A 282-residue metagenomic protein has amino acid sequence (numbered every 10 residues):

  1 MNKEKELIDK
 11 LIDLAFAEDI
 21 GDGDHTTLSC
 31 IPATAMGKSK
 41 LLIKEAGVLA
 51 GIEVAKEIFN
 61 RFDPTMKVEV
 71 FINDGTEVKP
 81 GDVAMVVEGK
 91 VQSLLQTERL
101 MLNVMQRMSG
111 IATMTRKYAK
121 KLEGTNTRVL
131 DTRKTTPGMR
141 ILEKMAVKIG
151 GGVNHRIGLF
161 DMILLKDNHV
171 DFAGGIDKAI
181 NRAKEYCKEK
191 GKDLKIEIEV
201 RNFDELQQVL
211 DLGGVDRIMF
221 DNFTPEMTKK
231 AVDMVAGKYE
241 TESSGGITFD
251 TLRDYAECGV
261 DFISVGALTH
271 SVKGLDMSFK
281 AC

Functional and structural regions predicted by a protein language model:
M1-L212, R217, E226-M234, Y239-E240 (+2 more regions): Acidic/glycine-rich phosphate/pyrophosphate-binding loops and surrounding catalytic core that coordinate Mg2+
G138-R140, G245-T248: Active-site glycine- and acidic-residue-rich loops that bind and position anionic ligands or nucleotide-like cofactors
F220-D221, T241-I247, V265-A267: Glycine-rich beta-strand-to-loop/alpha-helix junction loops that act as flexible
S278-C282: Active-site loop ensemble at the mouth of alpha/beta enzyme cores that anchors a bound cofactor
